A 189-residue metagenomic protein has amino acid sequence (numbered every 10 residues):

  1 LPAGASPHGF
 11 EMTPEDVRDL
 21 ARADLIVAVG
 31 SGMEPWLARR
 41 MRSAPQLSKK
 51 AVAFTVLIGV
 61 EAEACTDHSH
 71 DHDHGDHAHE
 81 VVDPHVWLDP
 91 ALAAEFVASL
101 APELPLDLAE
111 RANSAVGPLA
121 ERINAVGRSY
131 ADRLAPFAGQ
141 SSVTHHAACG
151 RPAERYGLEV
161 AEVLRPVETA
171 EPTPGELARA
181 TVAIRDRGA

Functional and structural regions predicted by a protein language model:
L1-A189: Extracytoplasmic metal-acquisition and chelation regions
